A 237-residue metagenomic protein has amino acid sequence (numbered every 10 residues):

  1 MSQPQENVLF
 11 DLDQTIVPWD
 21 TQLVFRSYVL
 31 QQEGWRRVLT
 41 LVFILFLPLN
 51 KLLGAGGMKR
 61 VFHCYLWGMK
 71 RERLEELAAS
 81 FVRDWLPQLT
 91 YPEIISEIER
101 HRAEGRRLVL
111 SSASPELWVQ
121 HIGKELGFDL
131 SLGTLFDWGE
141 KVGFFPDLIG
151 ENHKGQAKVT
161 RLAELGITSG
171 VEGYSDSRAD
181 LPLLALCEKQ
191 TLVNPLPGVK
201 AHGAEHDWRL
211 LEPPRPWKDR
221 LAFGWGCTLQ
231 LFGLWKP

Functional and structural regions predicted by a protein language model:
M1-L53: Active-site neighborhood of HAD-like aspartate-dependent phosphohydrolases
S2-Q3, E76, R83-P237: C-terminal cap/substrate-recognition subdomain and adjoining C-terminal extension of metal-dependent phosphatase-like
W19, L52, G68, Q156-V159: Electropositive phosphate-/nucleotide-binding environments in soluble metabolic enzymes
F43-I44, G56-R60, L77-V82: Glycine-/proline-rich flexible loop or hinge segments
P48-N50, G57-L66: Helix-loop "lid/cap" segments that line or gate small-molecule binding pockets
W67-L77: Acidic catalytic patch
